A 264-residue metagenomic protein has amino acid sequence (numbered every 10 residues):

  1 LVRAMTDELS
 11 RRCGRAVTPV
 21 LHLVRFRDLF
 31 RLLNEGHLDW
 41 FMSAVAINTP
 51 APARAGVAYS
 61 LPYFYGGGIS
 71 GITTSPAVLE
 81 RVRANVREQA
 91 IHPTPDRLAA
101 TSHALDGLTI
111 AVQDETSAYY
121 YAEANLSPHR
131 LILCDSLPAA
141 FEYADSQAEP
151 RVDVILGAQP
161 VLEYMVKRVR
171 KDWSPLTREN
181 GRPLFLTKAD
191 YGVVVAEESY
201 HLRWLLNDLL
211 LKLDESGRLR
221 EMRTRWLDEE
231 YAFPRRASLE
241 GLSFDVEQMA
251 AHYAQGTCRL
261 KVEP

Functional and structural regions predicted by a protein language model:
L1-P52, R225: Extracytoplasmic small-molecule ligand-binding "clamshell" domains of the periplasmic binding protein/Venus flytrap
R3-D7, R11, R27, R31 (+9 more regions): Solvent-exposed, polar/charged alpha-helical surfaces in well-ordered, non-transmembrane soluble domains, broadly
R15-T18, A46-I47, A55-A118: A conserved helix-loop-strand patch within extracytoplasmic ligand-binding domains of the periplasmic binding
A16-R31, D96-R97, L131-S146: Short helix-initiation/N-cap motifs at beta->coil->alpha
L23-R27, V112-T116, C134-P138, L156-G157 (+2 more regions): Soluble non-cytosolic domains of exported or imported proteins
R27-N34, M42-A55, Y121-A124, E142-T187: A ligand-binding cleft/hinge motif common to bilobed small-molecule-binding domains
P62-T73, A77-E80, Q159-L210, E229-H252: Periplasmic-binding protein-like
Q89-G107, Q113, S117-L126, P175 (+1 more regions): Ligand-binding clefts/hinges and TM-proximal coupling segments of bilobed small-molecule sensing domains
